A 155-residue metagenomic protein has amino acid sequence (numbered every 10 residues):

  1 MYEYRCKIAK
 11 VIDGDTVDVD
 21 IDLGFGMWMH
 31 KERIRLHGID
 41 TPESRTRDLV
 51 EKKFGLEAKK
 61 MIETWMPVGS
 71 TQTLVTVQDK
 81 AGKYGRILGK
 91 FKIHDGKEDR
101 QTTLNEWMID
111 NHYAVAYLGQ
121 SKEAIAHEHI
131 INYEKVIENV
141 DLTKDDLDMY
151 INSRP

Functional and structural regions predicted by a protein language model:
M1-P155: Small beta-barrel nucleic-acid-binding modules, primarily SNase/OB-fold domains and secondarily Tudor-like barrels
